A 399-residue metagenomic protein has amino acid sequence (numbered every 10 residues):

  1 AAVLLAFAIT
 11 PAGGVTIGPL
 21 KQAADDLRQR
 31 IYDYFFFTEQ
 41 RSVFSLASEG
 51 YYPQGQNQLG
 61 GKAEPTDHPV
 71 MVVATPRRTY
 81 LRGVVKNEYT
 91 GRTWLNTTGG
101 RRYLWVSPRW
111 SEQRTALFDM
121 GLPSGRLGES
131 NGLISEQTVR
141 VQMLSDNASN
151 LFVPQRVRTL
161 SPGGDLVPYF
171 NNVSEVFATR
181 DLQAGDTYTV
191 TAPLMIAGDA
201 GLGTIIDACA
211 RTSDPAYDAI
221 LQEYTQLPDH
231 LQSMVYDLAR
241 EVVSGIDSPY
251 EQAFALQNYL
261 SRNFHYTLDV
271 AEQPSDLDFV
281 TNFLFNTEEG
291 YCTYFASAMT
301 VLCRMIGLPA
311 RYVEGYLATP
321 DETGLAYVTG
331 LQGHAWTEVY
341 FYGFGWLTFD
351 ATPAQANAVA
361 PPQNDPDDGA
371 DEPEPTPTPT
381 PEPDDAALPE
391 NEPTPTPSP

Functional and structural regions predicted by a protein language model:
A1-P399: Helix-boundary/low-complexity linker signature
